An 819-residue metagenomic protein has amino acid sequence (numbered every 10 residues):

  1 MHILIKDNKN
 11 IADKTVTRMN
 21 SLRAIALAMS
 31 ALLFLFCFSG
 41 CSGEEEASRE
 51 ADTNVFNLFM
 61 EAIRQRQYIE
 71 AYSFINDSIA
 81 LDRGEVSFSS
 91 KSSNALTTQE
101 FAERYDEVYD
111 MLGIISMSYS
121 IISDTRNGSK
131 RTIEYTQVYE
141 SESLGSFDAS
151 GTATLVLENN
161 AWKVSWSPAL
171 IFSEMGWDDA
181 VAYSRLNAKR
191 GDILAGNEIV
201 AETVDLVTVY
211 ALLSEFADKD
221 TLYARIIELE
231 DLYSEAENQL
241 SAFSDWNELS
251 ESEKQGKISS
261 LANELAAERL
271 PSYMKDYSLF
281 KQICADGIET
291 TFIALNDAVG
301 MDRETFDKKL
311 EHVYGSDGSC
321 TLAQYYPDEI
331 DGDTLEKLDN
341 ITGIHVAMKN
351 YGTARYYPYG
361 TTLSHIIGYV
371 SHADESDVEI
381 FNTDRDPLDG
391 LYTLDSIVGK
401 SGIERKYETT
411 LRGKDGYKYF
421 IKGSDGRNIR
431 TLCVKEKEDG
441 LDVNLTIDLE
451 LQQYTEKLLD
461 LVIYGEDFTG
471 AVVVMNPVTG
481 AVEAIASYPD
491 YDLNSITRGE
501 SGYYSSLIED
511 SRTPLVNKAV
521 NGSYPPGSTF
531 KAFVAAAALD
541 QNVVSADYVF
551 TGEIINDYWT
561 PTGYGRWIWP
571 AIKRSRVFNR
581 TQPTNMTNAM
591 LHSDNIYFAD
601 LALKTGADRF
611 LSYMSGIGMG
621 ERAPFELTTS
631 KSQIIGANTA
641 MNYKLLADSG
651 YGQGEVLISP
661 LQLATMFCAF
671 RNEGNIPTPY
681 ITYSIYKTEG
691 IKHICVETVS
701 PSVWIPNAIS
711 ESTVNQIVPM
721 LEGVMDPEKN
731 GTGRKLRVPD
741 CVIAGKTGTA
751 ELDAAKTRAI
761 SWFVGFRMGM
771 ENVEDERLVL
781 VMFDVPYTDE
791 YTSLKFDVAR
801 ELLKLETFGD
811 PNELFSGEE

Functional and structural regions predicted by a protein language model:
L22-G43: Sec-dependent N-terminal signal peptides of Gram-positive bacterial secreted proteins and lipoproteins
S39-E61, Q65: Short, low-complexity N-terminal intrinsically disordered segments enriched in polar/charged residues
E44, N54-L58, I69-T132: Short solvent-exposed beta->alpha transition segments
I121, S150-L157, S761-V764: Hydrophobic/aromatic beta-strand elements that line small-molecule binding cavities or substrate pockets in beta-rich
N127-V138, V779-V781: A short hydrophobic beta-strand element
E134-L157, K163-M175, V181-A195, I199-E235 (+3 more regions): Small/polar-residue-rich segments within soluble enzyme cores
S173-L186, L451-G465: Short, basic/aromatic recognition patches
I421-E438, I447, G470, M475-S528 (+3 more regions): Beta-lactam-recognizing serine transpeptidase/beta-lactamase-like catalytic domain environment
